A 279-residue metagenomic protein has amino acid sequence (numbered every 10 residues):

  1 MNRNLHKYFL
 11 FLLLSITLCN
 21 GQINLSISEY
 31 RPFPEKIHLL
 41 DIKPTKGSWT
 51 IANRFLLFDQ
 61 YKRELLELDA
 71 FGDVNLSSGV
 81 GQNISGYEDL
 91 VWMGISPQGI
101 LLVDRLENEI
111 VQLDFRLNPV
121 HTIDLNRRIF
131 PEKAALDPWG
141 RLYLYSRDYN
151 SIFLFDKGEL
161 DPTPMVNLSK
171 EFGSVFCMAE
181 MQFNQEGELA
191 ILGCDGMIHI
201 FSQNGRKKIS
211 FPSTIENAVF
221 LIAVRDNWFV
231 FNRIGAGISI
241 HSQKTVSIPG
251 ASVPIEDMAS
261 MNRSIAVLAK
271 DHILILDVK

Functional and structural regions predicted by a protein language model:
P34-D41, G79-S85, I123-R127, V166-S174 (+2 more regions): Surface loop/turn motifs at the tips and blade-to-blade linkers of beta-strand repeat domains
P34-R63: Beta-strand-rich domains and repeat architectures in extracellular enzymes and scaffolds, especially beta-propellers
L39-G47, G86-M93, I129-D137, S174-Q182 (+2 more regions): Repeated scaffold domains used in trafficking and secretory/extracellular systems, primarily beta-propellers
A52-N53, P97-Q98, W139-R141, E186-E188 (+2 more regions): Short coil/turn segments that connect the beta-strands within blades of beta-propeller domains
L57-Y61, L102-E107, L144-N150, A190-D195 (+2 more regions): Conserved beta-strand positions in repeat-built beta-propeller and related beta-rich domains
L66, V111, F153, H199 (+2 more regions): WD40 beta-propeller blade core
D69-G72, D114-L117, D156-L160, S202-N204 (+2 more regions): Short loop/turn segments that connect beta-strands within beta-propeller blades
S252-K279: Blade-level signature of beta-propeller repeat domains, shared across WD40, Kelch, NHL, RCC1 and BNR/Asp-box propellers
